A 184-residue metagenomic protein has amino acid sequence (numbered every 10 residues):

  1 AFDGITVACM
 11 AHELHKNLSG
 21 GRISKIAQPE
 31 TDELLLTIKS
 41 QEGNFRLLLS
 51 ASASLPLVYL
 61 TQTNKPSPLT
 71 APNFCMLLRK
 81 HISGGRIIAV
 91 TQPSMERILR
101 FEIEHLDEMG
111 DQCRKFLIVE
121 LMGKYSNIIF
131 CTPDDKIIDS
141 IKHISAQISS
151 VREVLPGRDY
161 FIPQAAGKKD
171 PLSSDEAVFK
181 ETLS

Functional and structural regions predicted by a protein language model:
A1-Y59: Extreme N-terminal "head/tail" segments of very large remodeling/mechanoenzyme assemblies
F2, Q41-S184: Phosphate/anion-contacting hairpin/loop surfaces
